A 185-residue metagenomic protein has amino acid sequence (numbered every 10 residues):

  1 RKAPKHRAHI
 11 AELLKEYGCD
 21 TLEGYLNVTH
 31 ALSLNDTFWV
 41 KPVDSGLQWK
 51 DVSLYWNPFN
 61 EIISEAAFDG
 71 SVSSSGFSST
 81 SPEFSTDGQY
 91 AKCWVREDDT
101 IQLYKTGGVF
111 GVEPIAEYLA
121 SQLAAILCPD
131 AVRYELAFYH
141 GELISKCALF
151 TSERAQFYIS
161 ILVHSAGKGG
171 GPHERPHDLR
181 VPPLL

Functional and structural regions predicted by a protein language model:
R1, Q102, P183-L185: Intrinsic structural disorder
R1-G70: P-loop NTPase switch module centered on the Walker A-proximal segment
H6-H9, H30, H140, H164 (+2 more regions): Histidine (H) residue identity feature
T21, I159-S160, P183: Helix N-terminus capping/helix-initiation residues
W56-P172: Conserved ATP-binding subdomain of kinase catalytic cores across diverse folds
K168-L185: Helix-hairpin-helix/helix-loop-helix acidic hairpins
